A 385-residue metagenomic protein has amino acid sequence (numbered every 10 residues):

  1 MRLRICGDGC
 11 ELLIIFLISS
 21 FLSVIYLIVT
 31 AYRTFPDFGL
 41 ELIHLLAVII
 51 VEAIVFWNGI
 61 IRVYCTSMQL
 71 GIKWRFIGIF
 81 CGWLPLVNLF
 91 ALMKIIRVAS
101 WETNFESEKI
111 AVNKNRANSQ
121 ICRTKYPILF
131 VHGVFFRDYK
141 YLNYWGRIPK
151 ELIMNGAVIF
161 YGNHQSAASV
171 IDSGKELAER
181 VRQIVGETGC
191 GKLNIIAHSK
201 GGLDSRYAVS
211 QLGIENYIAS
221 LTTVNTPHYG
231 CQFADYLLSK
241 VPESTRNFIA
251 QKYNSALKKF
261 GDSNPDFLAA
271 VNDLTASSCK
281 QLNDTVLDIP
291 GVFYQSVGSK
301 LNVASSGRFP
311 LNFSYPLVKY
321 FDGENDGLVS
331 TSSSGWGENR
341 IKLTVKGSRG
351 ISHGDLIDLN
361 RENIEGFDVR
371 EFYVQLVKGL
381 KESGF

Functional and structural regions predicted by a protein language model:
M1-Y141, F385: Flexible, membrane-associating and regulatory peripheral segments of lipid-active enzymes
E41-L46, W74-F80, D288-F385: C-terminal catalytic-base region of ester-bond hydrolases, centering on the histidine of the charge-relay
Q120-K192: Active-site catalytic motif of lipid deacylating hydrolases and related acyltransferases
L129, F160, S220-T222, Q295-V297 (+1 more regions): Hydrophobic/aromatic beta-strand patches that form the interior of the parallel beta-sheet core in alpha/beta enzyme
H132, I159, K175-L282, D326: Serine-dependent carboxylesterase/thioesterase catalytic core of lipase-like alpha/beta-hydrolase/SGNH enzymes
V134, Q165, P227, G298-K300 (+1 more regions): Catalytic metal-binding/acid-base residues of hydrolase active sites
L142-N143, C231-L237, S305-P310: Short aromatic-enriched loop/helix-cap "lid" or pocket-rim segments at secondary-structure transitions that line
W145-I148, Q211-I214, L238-V241, F313 (+1 more regions): Glycine-rich, phosphate-binding/catalytic loops in enzymes
